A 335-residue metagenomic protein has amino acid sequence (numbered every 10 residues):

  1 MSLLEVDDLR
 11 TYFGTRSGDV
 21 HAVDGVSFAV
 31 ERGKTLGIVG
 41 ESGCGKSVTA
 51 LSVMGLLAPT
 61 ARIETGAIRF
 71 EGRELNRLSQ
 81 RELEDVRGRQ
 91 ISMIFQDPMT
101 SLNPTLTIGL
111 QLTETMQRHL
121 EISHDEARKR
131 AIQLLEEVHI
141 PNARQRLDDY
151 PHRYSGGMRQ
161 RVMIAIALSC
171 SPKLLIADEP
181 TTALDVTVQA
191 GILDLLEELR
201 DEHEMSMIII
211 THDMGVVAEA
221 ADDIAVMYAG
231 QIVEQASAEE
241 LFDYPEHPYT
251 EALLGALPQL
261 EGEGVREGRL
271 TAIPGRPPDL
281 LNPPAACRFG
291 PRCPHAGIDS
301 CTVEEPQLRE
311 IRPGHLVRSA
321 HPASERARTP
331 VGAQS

Functional and structural regions predicted by a protein language model:
L3, Y12-G25, L56-R62, L78-E82 (+3 more regions): A short, flexible loop at the N-terminus of ABC-type nucleotide-binding domains that lies
R16, S237-S335: Charged, flexible cofactor/metal-binding loops and thiol motifs
E41, G55, I176-P180, L184-R266: P-loop NTP-binding/switch modules centered on Walker-like glycine-rich loops
I63-E74: Conserved ABC transporter NBD signature motif
D125-I140, L147-D148, E251-G255: ABC ATPase nucleotide-binding domain helical subdomain, centered on the C-loop/LSGGQ "ABC signature"
D149-Y154, M158: Conserved ABC ATPase signature
S169-K173: A short, proline-enriched helix->beta-strand linker immediately N-terminal to the Walker B motif in ABC-type P-loop
